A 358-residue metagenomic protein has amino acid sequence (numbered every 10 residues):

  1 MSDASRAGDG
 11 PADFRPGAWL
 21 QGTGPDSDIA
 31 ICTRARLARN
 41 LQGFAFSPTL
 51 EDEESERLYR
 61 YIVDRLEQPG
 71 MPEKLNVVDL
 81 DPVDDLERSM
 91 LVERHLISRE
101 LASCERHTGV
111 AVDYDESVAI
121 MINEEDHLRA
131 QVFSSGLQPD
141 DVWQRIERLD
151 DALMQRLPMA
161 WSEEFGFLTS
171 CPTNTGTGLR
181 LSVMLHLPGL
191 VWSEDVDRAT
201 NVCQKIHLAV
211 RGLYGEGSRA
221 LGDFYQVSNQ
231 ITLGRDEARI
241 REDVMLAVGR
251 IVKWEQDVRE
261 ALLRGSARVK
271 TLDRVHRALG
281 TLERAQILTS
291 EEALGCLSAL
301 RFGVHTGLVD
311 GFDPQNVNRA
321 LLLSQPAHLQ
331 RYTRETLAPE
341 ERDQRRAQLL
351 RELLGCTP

Functional and structural regions predicted by a protein language model:
M1-E164, L179, V191-S193, R198-P358: Long, Pro/Ser/Thr-rich low-complexity/intrinsically disordered regulatory tracts in eukaryotic proteins
G166-L185: Conserved phosphate/anionic-ligand binding catalytic regions in large, soluble enzymes, centered on
